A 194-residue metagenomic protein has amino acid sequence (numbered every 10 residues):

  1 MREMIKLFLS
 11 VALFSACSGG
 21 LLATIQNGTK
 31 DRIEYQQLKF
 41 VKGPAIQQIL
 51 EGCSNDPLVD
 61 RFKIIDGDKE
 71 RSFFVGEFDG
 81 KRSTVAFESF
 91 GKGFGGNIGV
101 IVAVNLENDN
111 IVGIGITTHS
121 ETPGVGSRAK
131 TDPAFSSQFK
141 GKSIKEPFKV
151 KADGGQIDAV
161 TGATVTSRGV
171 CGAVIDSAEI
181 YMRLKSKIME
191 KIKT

Functional and structural regions predicted by a protein language model:
R2-T194: Flexible, solvent-exposed loop/hinge segments and secondary-structure transition points
